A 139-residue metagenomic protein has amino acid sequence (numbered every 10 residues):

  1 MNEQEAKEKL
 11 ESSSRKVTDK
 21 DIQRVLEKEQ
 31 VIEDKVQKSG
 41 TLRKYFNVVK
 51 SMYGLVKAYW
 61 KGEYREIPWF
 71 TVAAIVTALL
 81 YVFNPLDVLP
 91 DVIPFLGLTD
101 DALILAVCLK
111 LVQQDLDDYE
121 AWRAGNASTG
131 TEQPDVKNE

Functional and structural regions predicted by a protein language model:
M1-T71, K110-E139: Terminal, membrane-proximal amphipathic helices and intrinsically disordered targeting/regulatory segments
P68-Q113, D117-E120: Alpha-helical transmembrane segments that serve as single-pass membrane anchors or pore-forming helices in small
